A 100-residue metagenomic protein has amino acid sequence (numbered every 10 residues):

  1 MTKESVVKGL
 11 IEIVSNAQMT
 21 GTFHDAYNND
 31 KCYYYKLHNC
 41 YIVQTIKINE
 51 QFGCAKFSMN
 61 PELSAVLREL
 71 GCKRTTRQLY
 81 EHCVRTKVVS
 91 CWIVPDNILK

Functional and structural regions predicted by a protein language model:
M1-K100: DNA transaction DNA-binding modules
